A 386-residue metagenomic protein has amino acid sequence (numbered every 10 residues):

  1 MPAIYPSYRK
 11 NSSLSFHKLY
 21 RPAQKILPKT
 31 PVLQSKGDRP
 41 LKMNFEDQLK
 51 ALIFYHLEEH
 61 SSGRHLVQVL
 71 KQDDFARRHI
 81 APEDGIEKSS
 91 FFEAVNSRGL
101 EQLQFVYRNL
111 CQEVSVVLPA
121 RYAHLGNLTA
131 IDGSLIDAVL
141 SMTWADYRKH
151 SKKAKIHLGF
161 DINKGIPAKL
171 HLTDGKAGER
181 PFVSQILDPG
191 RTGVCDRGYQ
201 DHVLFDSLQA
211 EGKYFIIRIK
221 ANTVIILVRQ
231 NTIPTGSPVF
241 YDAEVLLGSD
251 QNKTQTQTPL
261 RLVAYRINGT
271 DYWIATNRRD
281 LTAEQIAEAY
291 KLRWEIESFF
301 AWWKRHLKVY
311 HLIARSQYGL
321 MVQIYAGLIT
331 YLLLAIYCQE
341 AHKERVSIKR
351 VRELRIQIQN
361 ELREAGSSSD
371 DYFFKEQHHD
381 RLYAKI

Functional and structural regions predicted by a protein language model:
M1-H65, V69, N96-R98, F105-V106 (+4 more regions): Single, function-defining residue in the core of a domain
K71-A81: Extended, structured, electrostatic nucleic-acid-contact surfaces
H79-R98: Major-groove recognition helix of helix-turn-helix-like DNA-binding domains
E101-E113: Short Lys/Arg-enriched helix C-cap and helix-to-coil transition segments that create basic nucleic-acid-contact patches
C111-P119, G178-R180: A short, well-structured juxtamembrane/interface segment
